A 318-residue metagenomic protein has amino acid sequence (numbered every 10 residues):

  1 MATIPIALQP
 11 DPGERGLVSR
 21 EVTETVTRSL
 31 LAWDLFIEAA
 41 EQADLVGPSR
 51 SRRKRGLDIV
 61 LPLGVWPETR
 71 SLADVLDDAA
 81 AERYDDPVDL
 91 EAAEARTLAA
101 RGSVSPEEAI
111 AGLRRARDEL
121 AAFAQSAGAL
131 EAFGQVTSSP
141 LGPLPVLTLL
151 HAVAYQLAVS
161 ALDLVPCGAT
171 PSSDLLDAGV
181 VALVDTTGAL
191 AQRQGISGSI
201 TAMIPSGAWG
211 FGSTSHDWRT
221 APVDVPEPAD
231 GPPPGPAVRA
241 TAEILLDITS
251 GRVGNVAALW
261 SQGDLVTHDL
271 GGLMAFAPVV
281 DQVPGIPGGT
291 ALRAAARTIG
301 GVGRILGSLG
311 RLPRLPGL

Functional and structural regions predicted by a protein language model:
M1-A7: N-terminal acidic, proline/glycine-rich, low-complexity intrinsically disordered segments
P10-G56, L259, L318: An N-terminal domain-cap segment
L30-L31, E38, L61-L318: Feature captures hydrophobic
